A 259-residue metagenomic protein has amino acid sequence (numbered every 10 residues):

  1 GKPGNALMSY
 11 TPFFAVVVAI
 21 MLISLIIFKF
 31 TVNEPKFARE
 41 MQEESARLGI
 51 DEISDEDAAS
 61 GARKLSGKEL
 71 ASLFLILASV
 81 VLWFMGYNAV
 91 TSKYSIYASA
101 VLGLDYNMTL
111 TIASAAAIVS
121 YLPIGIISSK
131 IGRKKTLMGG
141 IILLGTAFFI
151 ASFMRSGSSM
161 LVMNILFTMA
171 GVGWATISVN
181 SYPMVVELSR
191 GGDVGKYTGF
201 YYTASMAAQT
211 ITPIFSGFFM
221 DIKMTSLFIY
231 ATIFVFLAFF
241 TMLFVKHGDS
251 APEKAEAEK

Functional and structural regions predicted by a protein language model:
G1-V90, T241-K259: Intracellular loop-helix junctions on the cytosolic face of multi-pass helical membrane proteins
V90-T109: Short amphipathic helix-loop junctions that connect adjacent transmembrane helices in Major Facilitator Superfamily/SLC
S120-R133, M220: Helix-to-loop junctions at the C-terminal end of transmembrane segments in multipass secondary transporters
I142-G157: C-terminal ends and interior cores of transmembrane alpha-helices in multi-pass membrane transporters/permeases
L161-T176: Hydrophobic core of transmembrane alpha-helices in multi-pass small-molecule transporters, especially MFS/SLC-type
T176-R190: Intracellular juxtamembrane helix-capping segments at the cytosolic ends of symmetry-related transmembrane helices
S189-Y201: Loop-to-transmembrane helix entry/capping segments in MFS-fold secondary transporters and related SLC/MFSD carriers
